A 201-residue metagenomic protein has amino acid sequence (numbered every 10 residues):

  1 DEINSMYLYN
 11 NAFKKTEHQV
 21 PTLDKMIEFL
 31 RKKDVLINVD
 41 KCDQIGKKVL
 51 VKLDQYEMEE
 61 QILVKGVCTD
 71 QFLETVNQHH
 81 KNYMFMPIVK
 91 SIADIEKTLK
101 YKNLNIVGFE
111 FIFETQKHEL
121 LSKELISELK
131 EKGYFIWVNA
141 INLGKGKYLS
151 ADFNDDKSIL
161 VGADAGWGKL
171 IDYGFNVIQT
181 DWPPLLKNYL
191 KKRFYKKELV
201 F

Functional and structural regions predicted by a protein language model:
D1-Y83, I88-I92, F111, K132: Metal-dependent phosphodiesterase/phospholipase catalytic core, i.e., the His/Asp/Glu-rich active-site region
F13-E17, I88, K97-F201: C-terminal active-site rim and adjoining tail of enzyme catalytic domains
